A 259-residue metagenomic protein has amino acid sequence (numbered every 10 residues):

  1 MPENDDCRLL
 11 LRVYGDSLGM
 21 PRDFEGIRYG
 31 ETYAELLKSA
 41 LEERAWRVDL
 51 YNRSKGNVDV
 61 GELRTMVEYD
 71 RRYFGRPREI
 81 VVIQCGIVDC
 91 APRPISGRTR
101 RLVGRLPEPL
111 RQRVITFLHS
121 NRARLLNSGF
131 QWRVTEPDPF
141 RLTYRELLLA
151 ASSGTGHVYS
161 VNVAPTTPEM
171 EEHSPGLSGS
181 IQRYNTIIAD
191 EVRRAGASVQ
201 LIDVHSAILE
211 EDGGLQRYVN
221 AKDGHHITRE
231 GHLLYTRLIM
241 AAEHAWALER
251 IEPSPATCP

Functional and structural regions predicted by a protein language model:
M1-P77, V81: Serine-esterase "nucleophile elbow" of acetyl-processing enzymes
E68-R229, L233-C258: Alpha-helical cap/lid subdomain in secreted, periplasmic, or secretory-pathway luminal O-acyl-processing enzymes
